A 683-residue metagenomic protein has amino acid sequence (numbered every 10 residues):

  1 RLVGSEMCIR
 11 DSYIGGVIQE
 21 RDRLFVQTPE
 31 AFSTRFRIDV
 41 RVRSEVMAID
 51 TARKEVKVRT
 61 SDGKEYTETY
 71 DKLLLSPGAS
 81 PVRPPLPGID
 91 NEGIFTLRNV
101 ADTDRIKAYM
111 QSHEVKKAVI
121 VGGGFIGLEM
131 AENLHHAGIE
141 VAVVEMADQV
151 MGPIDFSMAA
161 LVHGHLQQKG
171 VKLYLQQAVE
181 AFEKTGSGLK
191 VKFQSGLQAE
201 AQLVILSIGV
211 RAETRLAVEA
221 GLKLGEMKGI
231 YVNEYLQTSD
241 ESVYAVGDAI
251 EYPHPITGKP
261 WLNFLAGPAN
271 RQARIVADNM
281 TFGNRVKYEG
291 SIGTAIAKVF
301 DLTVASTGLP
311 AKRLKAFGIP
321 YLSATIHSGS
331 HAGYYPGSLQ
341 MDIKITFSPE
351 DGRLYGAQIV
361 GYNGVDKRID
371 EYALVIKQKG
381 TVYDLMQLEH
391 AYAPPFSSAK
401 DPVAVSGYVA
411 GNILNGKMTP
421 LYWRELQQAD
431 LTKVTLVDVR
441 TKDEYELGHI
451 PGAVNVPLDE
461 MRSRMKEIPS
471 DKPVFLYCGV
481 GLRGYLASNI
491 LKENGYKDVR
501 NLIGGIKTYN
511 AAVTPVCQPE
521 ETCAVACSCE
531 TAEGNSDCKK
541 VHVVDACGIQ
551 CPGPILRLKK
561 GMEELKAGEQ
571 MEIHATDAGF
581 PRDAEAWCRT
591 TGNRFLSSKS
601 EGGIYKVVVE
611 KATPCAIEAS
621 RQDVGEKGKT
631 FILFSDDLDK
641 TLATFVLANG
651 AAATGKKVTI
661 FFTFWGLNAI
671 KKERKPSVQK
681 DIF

Functional and structural regions predicted by a protein language model:
L2-I9: Short, small-residue-biased leader/transition segments that mark boundaries at the very start of proteins
R10-R41, F156-V179, L309, P519-N535: N-terminal glycine-rich dinucleotide-binding loop that anchors FAD/FMN and/or NAD(P) in oxidoreductases
L24-F25, K117-A118, F125-E183, N263-A269 (+3 more regions): Rossmann-like dinucleotide-binding cores of NAD(P)H-dependent redox enzymes
R41-T60, E68, H135-V232: A Rossmann-like FAD-binding core segment of flavoenzymes
L75-A137, K172, V232-E234, V454-L458: Glycine-rich dinucleotide-binding loop and its adjacent helix/turn
D90-E114, K190-K192, L197-D278, E371 (+2 more regions): FAD-site-proximal beta/loop scaffold in flavoenzymes
A249-N363, P394-S398, P402-Q428, V434 (+1 more regions): Mid-to-C-terminal Rossmann-like scaffold of FAD/NAD(P)H-dependent oxidoreductases
Y383-P394, S398-T435, K442-F475, G479-D545 (+2 more regions): Rhodanese-like catalytic fold shared by cysteine-dependent sulfurtransferases and DSP/PTP-type phosphatases
